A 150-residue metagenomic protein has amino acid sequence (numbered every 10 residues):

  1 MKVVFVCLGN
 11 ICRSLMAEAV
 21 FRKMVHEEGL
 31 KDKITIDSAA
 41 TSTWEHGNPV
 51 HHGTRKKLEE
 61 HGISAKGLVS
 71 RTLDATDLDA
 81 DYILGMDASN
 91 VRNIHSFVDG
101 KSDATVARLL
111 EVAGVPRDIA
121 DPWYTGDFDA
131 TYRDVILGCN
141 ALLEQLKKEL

Functional and structural regions predicted by a protein language model:
M1-A80, E144-L150: Conserved active-site segments centered on acidic
L15, D87-A88: Short secondary-structure boundary segments
Y82, A88-L150: Phosphate-binding/catalytic loops
